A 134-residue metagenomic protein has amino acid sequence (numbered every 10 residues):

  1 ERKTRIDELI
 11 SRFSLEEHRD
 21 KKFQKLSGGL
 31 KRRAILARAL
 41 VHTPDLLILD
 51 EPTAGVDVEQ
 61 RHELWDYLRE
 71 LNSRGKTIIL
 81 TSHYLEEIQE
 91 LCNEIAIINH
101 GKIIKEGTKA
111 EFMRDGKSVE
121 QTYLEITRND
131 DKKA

Functional and structural regions predicted by a protein language model:
E1-H18: Conserved ABC ATPase "signature" region
K22-L26: Conserved ABC ATPase signature
T43: Conserved catalytic motifs of ABC-family nucleotide-binding domains
L47-D50: Catalytic Walker B motif of ABC-type/P-loop ATPase nucleotide-binding domains
I88-E90: A short, surface-exposed alpha-helical micro-motif characterized by mixed small hydrophobic and charged/polar residues
E106-G107: ABC ATPase "signature
